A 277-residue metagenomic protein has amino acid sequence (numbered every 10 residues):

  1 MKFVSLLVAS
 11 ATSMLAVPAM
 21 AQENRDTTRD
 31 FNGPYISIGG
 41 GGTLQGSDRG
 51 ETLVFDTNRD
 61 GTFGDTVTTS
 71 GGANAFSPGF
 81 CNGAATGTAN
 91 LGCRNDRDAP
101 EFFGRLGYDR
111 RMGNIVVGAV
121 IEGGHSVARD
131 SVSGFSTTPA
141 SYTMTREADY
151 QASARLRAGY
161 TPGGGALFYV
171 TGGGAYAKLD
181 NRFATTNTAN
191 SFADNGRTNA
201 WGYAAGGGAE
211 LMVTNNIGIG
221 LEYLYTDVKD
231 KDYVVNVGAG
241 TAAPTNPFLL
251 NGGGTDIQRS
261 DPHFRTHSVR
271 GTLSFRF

Functional and structural regions predicted by a protein language model:
K2-F277: Gram-negative outer-membrane beta-barrel domains
